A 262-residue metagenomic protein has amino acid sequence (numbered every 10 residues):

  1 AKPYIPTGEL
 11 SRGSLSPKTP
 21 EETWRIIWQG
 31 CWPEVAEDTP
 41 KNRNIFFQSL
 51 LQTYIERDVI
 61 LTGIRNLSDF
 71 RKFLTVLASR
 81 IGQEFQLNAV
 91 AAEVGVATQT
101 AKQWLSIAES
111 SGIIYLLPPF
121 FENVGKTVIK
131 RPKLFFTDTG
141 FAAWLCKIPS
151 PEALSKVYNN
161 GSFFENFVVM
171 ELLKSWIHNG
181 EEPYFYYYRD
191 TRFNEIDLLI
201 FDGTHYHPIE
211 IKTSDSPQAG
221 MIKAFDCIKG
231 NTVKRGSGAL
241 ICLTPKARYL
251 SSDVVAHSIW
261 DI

Functional and structural regions predicted by a protein language model:
K2-E171, S175-I177, P183: Interdomain hinge/linker elements that couple catalytic modules in large macromolecular machines
Y4, T244-I262: Domain-level recognition of nuclease-like catalytic cores that cleave nucleotide substrates
W144, Q218-G220, A247-S251: Switch/connector loops and helix/strand junctions flanking conserved nucleotide-binding motifs in nucleotide-processing
V168, L172, I196-D215, G238: Conserved catalytic cores of phosphodiester-cleaving nucleases, focusing on short active-site segments
I177-H178, C227-R235: Arginine/glycine-rich "motif VI" loop of SF2 helicases in the C-terminal RecA-like domain
E182-I196, I200-D202: Active-site metal-binding core of divalent-cation-utilizing nuclease and nuclease-like domains
D215-F225: Active-site-adjacent loop/helix micro-motif of nuclease/hydrolase catalytic cores
G236-C242: Short, hydrophobic beta-strand segments that form beta-sheet elements in well-ordered domains
